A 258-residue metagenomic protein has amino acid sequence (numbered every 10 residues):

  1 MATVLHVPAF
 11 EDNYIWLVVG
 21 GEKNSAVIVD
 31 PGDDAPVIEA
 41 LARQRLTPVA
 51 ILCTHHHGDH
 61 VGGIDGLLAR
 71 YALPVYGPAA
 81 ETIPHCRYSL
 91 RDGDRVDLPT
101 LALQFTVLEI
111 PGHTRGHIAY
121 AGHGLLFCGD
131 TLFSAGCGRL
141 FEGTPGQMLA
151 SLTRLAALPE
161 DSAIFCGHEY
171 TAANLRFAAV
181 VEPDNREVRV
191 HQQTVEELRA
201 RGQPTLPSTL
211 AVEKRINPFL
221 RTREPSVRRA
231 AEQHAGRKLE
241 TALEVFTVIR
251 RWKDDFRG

Functional and structural regions predicted by a protein language model:
M1-T47, I118-L132: Conserved beta-strand hairpin/beta-sheet module of binuclear metal-dependent hydrolase folds, prominently
F10, A26, D33-L108, V190 (+1 more regions): Active-site HxH/HxHxD metal-binding segment of metal-dependent hydrolases
L17, R95-G122, L126, A157: Core dinuclear metal-dependent hydrolase active-site scaffold
V18, D30, H55, L67 (+6 more regions): Divalent metal-coordination and catalytic microenvironments
P31-D33, H56, A80-E81, H113-T114 (+4 more regions): Active-site metal-binding loops of divalent metal-dependent hydrolases
G77, F165-C166: Short beta-strand scaffold positions
G136-S162: Active-site-adjacent loop/tail segments of enzyme domains
T153-A163, A172-G258: Accessory terminal helices/loops
